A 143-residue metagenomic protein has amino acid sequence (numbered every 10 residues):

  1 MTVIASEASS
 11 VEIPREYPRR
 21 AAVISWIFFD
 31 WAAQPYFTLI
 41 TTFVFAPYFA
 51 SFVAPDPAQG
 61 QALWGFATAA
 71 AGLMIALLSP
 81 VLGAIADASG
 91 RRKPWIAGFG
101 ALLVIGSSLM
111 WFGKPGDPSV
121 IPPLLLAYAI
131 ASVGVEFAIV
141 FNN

Functional and structural regions predicted by a protein language model:
I13-G72: Helix-loop boundary and gating motifs at the non-cytosolic
I27, W31, A69, G100-A101 (+2 more regions): Residue-level signature of the transmembrane alpha-helical core of multi-pass small-molecule transporters
P35, L39-I40, V133-F141: Hydrophobic transmembrane alpha-helices of Major Facilitator Superfamily
V44, V81, L125, F137-N142: Transmembrane alpha-helix boundary/hinge residues in polytopic small-molecule transporters
A50, A54, I85-A86, G90: Interfacial helix-cap and linker-helix signal at transmembrane-aqueous boundaries of multi-pass secondary transporters
W64-A84, I105: Central cavity-lining transmembrane alpha-helices of secondary-active solute carriers, predominantly the Major
A86-L102: Cytoplasmic membrane-interface "Motif A"-like loop-to-helix N-cap segments of 12-TM Major Facilitator Superfamily
G100, G106-I139: Hydrophobic core of transmembrane alpha-helices in multi-pass small-molecule transporters, especially MFS/SLC-type
